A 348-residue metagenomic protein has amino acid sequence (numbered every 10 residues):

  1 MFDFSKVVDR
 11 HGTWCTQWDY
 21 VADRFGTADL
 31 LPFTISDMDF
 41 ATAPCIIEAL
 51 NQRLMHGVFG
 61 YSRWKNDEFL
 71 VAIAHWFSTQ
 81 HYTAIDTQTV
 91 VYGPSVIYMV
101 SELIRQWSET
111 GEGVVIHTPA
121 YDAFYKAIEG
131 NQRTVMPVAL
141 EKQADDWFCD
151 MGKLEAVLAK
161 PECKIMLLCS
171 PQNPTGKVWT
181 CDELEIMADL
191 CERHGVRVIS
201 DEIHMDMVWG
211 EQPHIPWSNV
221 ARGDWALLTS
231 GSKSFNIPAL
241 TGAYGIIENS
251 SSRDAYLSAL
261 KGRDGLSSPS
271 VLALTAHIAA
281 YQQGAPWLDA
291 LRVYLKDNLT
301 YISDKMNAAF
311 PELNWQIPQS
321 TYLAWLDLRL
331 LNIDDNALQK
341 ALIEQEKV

Functional and structural regions predicted by a protein language model:
F2-S95, E102, A280-Y281: N-terminal small-domain helix-loop-helix segment of the aminotransferase-like
F59-D189, D206-A221, A226: Conserved core of the PLP fold type I
P119, E202-H204, G231: Short strand-turn motif at the edge of the Rossmann-like AdoMet-binding core
I128, C191, M306, L342-I343: A generic structural signal for well-ordered alpha-helical segments
G223-K296: Conserved core segment of the aminotransferase class I/II
I278, L295-S303, W315-L328: Conserved glycine-rich beta-strand-loop-beta hairpin in the small C-terminal domain of fold type I
E312-N314, L326-V348: Conserved C-terminal alpha-helix-loop-beta "cap" of PLP-dependent enzymes that closes/shapes the active-site mouth
